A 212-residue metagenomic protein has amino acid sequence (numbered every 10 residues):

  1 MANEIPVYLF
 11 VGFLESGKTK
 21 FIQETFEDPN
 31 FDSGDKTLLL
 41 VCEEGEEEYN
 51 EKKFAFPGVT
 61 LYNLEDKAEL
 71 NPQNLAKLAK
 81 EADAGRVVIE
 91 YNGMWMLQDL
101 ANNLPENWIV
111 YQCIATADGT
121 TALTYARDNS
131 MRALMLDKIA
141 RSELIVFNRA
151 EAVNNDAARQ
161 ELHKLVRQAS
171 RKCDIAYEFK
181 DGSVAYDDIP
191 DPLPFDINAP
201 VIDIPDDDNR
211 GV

Functional and structural regions predicted by a protein language model:
A2, V153-V212: C-terminal accessory "lid"/substrate-recognition subdomains
A2-V11, E15-R127, A133: Nucleotide-state-sensitive switch-loop elements of NTP-binding domains
K18-T19, P105, L144, R167-R171: Non-catalytic alpha-helical coupling and interface elements of nucleotide-dependent molecular machines and regulators
L38, Y111-A117, K138-R149, S170-D181: Conserved beta-strand/loop subsegment of P-loop NTPase cores
K52-P57, D137-I139, R167-A169: Short, conserved catalytic or adaptor-binding loops enriched in Gly and charged residues
Y91, R149-A150: Walker B catalytic acidic pair
A117-T124, L144-F147, G182-S183, I204-G211: Short, surface-exposed, charge-dense and proline/glycine-enriched linear segments
L134, K138, E161-L162: A general structural detector for well-ordered alpha-helical segments in enzyme core domains, enriched
